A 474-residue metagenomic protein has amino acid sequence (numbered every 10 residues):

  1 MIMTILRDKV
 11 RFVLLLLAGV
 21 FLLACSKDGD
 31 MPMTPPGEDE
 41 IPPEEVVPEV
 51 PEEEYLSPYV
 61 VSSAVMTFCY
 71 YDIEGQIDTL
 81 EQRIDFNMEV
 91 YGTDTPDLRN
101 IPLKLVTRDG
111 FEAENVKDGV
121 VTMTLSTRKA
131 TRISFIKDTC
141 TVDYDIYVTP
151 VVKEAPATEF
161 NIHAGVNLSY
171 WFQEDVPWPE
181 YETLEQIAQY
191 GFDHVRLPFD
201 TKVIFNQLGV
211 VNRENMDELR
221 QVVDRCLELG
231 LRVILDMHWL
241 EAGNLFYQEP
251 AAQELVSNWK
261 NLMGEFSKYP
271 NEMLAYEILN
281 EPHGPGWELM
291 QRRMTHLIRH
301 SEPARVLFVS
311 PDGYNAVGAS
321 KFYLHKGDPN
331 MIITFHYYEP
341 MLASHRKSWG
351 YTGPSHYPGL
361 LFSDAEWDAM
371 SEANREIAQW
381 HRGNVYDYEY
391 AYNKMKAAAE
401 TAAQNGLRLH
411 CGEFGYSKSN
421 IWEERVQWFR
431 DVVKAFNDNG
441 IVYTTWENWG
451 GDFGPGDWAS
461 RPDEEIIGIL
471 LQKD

Functional and structural regions predicted by a protein language model:
I2-L14: Bacterial N-terminal signal peptides that target proteins for export
F21-A24: C-terminal motif of bacterial Sec signal peptides marking the signal peptidase cleavage site
D28-K153: Beta-rich interaction/scaffold domains
P156-V306, P311-S320, N330, D452 (+1 more regions): Active-site mouth of glycoside hydrolases
V166-Y181, T201-N212, Y247-A251, L342-D368 (+3 more regions): Acidic/histidine-rich helix-loop elements that form or flank divalent-metal/phosphate-binding sites at the catalytic
V233-L235, L409, Y443: Hydrophobic beta-strand scaffold residues
V256-D387, K396-Y416, D438-N439: Active-site region of glycoside hydrolase catalytic domains
I421-D474: Aromatic-rich peripheral "rim/lid" segments of glycoside hydrolase catalytic domains that contact and position glycan
